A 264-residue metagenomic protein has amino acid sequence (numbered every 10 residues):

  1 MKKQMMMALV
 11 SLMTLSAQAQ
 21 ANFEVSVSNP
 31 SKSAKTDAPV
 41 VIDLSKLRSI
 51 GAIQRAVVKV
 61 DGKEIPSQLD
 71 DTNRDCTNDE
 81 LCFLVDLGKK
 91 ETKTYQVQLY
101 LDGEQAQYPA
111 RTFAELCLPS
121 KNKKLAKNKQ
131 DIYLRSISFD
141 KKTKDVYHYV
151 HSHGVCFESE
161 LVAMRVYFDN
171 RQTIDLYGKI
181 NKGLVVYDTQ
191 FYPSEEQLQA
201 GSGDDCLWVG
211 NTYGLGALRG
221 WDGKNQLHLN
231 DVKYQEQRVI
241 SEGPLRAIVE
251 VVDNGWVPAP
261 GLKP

Functional and structural regions predicted by a protein language model:
M1-Q4: Positively charged n-region of N-terminal signal peptides that target proteins for export
M7-T14: Bacterial N-terminal signal peptides
Q20-D145, S152-G154: Alpha-mannosidase-like glycoside hydrolase catalytic domains involved in N-glycan trimming, generalizing to other
S33-A34, I65-P66, L87-K93, M164-R165 (+2 more regions): Short, surface-exposed beta-strand/loop "edge" segments at domain boundaries and coil↔beta transitions
D79-L84, F157-S159, R165, A247-V252: Generic recognition of long tandem-repeat/solenoid scaffolds
L99-L101, F168-N170, D253-G255: A mature extracytoplasmic/lumenal domain signature
S138-D204, G220-G223, L227-K233: A structural/positional concept
G201-P264: Extended, loop-rich substrate-binding clefts of extracytoplasmic carbohydrate-active enzymes
